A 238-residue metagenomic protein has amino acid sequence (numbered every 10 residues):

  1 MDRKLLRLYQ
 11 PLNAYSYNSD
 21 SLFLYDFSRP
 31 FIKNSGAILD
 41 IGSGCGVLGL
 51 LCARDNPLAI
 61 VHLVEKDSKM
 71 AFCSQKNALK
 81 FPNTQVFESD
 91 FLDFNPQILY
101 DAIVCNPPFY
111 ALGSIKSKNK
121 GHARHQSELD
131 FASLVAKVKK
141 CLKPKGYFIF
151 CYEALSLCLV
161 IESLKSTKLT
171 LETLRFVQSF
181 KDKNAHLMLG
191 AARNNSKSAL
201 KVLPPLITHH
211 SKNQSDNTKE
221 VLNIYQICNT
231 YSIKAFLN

Functional and structural regions predicted by a protein language model:
M1-I32: S-adenosyl-L-methionine
R7-Y9, N13, D130-A185, L189-G190: Conserved Class I SAM-dependent methyltransferase catalytic core
L24, N106, L134, A192: Residue-level signal for inorganic ion chemistry
D26-P96, A102-C105, A111-G113: Conserved SAM/SAH cofactor-binding pocket of Class I
Q75-K76, I115-S117, I161-L164: Short amphipathic alpha-helical segments
P107-S133: Mobile active-site "lid"/loop adjacent to the S-adenosyl-L-methionine
N184-N238: SAM/dcSAM-binding transferase cores
